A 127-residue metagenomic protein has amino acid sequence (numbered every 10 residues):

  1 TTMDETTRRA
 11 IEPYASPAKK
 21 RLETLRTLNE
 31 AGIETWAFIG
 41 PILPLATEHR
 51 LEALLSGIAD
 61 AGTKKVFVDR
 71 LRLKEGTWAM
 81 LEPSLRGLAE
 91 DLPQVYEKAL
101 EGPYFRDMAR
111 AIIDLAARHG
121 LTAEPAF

Functional and structural regions predicted by a protein language model:
T1-Y104: Conserved AdoMet/S-adenosylmethionine-binding subsite of the radical SAM
L88-F127: C-terminal accessory regions of radical SAM enzymes
